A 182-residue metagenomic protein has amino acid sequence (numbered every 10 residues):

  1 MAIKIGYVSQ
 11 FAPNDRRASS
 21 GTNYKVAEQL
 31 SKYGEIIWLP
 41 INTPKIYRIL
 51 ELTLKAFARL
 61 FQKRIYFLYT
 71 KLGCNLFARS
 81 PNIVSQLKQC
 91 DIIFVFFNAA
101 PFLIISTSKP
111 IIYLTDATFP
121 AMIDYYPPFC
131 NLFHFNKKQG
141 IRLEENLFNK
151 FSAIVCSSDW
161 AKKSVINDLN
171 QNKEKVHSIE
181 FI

Functional and structural regions predicted by a protein language model:
M1-P44, S85-K88: N-terminal subdomain of nucleotide-sugar transferases
P44-P81, P127-L132: A short, charged, and often flexible helix/loop element on the N-terminal side of the glycosyltransferase catalytic
Y66-I93, F97, K138, R142: An amphipathic, basic-hydrophobic alpha-helix
I92-F94, I105-P127: Active-site proximal beta-strand in glycosyltransferases
F94-F97, C156-S158, F181: Replace "coordinates the UDP/GDP/TDP-sugar" with "coordinates nucleotide-activated sugar donors
N98-P101, W160-K162: Alpha-helix capping/helix-boundary segments
F133-I154: Membrane-proximal helix-turn-helix segments that form the acceptor-binding/catalytic region of lipid-linked
K150, K162-I182: Helix-loop-beta element that forms the nucleotide-linked donor phosphate-binding surface in glycosyltransferases
